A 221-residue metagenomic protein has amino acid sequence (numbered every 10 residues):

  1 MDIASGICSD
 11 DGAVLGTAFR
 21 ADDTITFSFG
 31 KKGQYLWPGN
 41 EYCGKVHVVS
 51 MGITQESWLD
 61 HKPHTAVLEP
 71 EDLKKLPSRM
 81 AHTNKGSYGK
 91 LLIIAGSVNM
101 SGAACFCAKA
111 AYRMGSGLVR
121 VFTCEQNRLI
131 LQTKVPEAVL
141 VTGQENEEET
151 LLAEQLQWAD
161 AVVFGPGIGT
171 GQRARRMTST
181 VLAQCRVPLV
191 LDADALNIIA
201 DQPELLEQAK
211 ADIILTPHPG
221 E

Functional and structural regions predicted by a protein language model:
M1-Y35: Glycine/threonine-rich beta-strand-loop-alpha-helix active-site module that forms ligand/phosphate-binding
D23, Q34-L189, A193, N197-L215 (+1 more regions): Small-residue (G/A/S/T)-rich helix-start motifs and N-terminal tracts that mark the onset
